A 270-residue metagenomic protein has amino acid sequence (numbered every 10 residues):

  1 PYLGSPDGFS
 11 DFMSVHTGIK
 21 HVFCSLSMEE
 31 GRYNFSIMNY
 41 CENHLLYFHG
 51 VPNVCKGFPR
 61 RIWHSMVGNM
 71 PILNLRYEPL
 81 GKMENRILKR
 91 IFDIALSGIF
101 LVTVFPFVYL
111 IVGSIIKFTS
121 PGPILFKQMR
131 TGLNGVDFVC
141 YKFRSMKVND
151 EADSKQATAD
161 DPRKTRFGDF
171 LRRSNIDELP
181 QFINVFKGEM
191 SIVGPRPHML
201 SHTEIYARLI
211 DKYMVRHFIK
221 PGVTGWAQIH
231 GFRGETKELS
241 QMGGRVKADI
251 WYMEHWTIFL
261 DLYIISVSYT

Functional and structural regions predicted by a protein language model:
P1-V102: N-terminal hydrophobic signal-anchor/signal peptide
S5, G68, L80, E84 (+5 more regions): Residue-level signature of the cytosolic catalytic core of signaling kinases
C55-K56, R61-H64, L125-R166, T224-K247: Short, glycine-rich, amphipathic interfacial segments at transmembrane boundaries or analogous
L80, E84, L88, F92 (+3 more regions): Alpha-helical membrane-protein architecture signal
E84-N149, N184, I258-S268: A hydrophobic, helix-centered structural microdomain
T158-K220, I264-S268: A short, structured surface patch at a secondary-structure boundary
K212-Y269: C-terminal terminal-structure detector
